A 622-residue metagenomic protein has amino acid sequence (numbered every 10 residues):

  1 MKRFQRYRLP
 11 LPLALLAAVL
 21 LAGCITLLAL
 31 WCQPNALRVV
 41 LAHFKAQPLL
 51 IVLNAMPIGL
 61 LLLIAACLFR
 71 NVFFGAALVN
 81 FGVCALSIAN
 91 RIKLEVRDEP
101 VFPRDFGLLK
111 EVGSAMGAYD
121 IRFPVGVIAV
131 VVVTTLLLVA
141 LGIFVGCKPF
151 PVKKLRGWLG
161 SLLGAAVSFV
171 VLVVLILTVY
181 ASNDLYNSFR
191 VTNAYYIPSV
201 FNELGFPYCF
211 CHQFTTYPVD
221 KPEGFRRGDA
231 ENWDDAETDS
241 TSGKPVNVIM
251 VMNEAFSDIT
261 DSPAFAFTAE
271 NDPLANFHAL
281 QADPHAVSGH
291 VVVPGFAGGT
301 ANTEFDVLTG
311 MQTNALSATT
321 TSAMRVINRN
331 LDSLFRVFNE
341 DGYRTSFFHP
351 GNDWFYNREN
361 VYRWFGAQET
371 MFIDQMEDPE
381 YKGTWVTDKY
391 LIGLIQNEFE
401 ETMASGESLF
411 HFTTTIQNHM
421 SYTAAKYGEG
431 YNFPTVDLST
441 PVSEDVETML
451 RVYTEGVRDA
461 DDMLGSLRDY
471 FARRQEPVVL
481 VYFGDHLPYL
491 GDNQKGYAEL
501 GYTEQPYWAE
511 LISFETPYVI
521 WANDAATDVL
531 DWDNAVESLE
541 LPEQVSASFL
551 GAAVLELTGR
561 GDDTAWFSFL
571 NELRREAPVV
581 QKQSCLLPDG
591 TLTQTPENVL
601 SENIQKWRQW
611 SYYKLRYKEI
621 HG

Functional and structural regions predicted by a protein language model:
K2-I197: Transmembrane and membrane-interface helices of multi-pass, inner-membrane envelope-modifying transferases
Y7, C32-P48, N71, N202-Y208 (+4 more regions): Alpha-helix capping and helix-coil boundary motifs
L49-L53, K110-G113, V130-V131, C211 (+4 more regions): Generic detector of well-ordered alpha-helical segments enriched in charged/polar residues, highlighting helical
V79, P103-F106, A194, L204-C211 (+2 more regions): Short, well-ordered coil↔helix boundary/capping segments
R97, D105-A115, F206-Y217, A230-A236 (+2 more regions): Short alpha-helical interface patches
P103, A194-Y208, P294-G298, F305 (+1 more regions): Membrane-interface micro-motifs in multi-pass membrane enzymes
I176-M250: Membrane-interface segments at or immediately adjacent to transmembrane helices that form the boundary between
D234-G243, M250-N253, D258-G622: Solvent-exposed soluble domains appended to multi-pass membrane proteins
